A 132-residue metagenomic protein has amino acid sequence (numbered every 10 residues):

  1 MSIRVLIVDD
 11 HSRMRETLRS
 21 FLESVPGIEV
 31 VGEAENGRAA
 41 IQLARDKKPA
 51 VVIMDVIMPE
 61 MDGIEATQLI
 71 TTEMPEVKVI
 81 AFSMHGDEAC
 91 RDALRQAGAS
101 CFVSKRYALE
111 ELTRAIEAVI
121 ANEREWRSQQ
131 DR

Functional and structural regions predicted by a protein language model:
S2-M14, L18-L22: Conserved acidic segment of CheY-like receiver
G27-E35, L43: Short hydrophobic/Thr-rich beta-strand motif most characteristic of the beta2 strand and flanking loop of CheY-like
N36-A39, D62-E65: Acidic catalytic/metal-coordinating carboxylates
K47-I53: Active-site beta3 strand of CheY-like receiver
M58: Receiver (REC) domain active-site loop signature in two-component systems and cognate sites in sensor histidine kinases
E65, G86-V103, Y107-R114, A118: Alpha4 helix (beta4-alpha4-beta5 surface) of REC/receiver domains from two-component response regulators
R114, A121-R132: CheY-like receiver
